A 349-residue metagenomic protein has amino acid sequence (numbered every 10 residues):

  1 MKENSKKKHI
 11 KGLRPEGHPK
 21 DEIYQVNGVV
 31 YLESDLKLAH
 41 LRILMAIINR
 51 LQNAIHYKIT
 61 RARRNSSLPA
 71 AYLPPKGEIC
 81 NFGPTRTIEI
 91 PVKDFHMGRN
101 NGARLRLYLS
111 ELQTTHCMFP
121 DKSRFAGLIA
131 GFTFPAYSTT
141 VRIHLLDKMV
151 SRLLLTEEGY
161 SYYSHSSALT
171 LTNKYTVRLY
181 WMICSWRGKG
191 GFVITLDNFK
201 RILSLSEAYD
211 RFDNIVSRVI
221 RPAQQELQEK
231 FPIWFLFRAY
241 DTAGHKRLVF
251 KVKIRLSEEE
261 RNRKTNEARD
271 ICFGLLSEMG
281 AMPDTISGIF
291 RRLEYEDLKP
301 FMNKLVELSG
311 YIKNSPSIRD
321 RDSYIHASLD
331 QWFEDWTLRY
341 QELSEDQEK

Functional and structural regions predicted by a protein language model:
M1-R291, N303-K349: Charged, alpha-helix-forming regions
Y295: Conserved glycine-centered beta->alpha loop in an early N-terminal alpha/beta scaffold
